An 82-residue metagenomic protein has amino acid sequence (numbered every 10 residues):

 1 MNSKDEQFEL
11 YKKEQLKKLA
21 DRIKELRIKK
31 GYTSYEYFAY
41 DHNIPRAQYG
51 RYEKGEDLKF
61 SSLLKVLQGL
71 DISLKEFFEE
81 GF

Functional and structural regions predicted by a protein language model:
M1-K30: A short, Lys/Arg-rich alpha-helix, primarily the initiator
D21, Y32-S34, L58-S61: Residue-level signal for the short linker/turn that defines the boundary of a DNA-recognition helix
R27, A39, L67: The alpha-helix within a helix-turn-helix
G31-R51: Short alpha-helical DNA-recognition segment
P45-Q48, K59, S73: Short coil turns linking two alpha-helices in DNA-binding domains
E53, L70, G81: DNA major-groove recognition helix of helix-turn-helix
S61-E76: DNA major-groove recognition helix of helix-turn-helix/homeodomain DNA-binding modules
